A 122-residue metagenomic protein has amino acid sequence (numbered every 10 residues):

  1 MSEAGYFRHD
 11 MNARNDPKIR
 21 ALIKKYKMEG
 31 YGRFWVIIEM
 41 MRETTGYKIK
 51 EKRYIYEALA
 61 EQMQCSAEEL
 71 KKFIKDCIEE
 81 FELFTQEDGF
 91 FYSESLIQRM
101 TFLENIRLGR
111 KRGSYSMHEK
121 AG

Functional and structural regions predicted by a protein language model:
M1-H9, A13-K18, R53-G122: Winged-helix/helix-turn-helix nucleic-acid-interaction surface
M1-T44: Short recognition helix of helix-turn-helix/winged-helix DNA-binding domains
Y26-E29, E51, E69: Generic, well-ordered alpha-helical segments
T45-G46, G122: Short linear functional motifs in flexible/disordered or boundary regions
G46-R53: A Lys/Arg-rich helix-loop hairpin that forms a DNA/phosphate-binding surface
